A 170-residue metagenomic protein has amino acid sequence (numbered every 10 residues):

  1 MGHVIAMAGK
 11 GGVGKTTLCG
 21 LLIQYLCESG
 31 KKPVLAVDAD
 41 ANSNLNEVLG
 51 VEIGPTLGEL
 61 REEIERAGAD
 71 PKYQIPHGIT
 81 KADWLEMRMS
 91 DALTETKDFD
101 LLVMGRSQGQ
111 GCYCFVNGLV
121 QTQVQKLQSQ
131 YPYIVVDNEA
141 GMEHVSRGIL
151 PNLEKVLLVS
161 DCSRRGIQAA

Functional and structural regions predicted by a protein language model:
M1, G30-K31, E95-K97, Q128-Y131 (+1 more regions): Short loop/turn elements that form and flank the Walker-type P-loop nucleotide-binding site in RecA-like NTPase cores
H3-A41: Walker A/P-loop phosphate-binding motif and the immediately C-terminal alpha-helix
I5, L35-V37, D100-L102, K155-L157: Hydrophobic/aromatic beta-strand patches that form the interior of the parallel beta-sheet core in alpha/beta enzyme
K10, A39-D40, M104-R106, N138-E139: Fold-independent oxyanion-binding glycine-rich loops and adjacent beta-strand/coil segments at enzyme active sites
L21, Y25, V48, G148: Active-site signature of alpha/beta-hydrolase-fold catalytic machinery across serine- and Asp/Cys-nucleophile hydrolases
C27-K97: N-terminal phosphate/diphosphate-binding loop that engages ATP/GTP or pyrophosphate donors across diverse enzyme folds
K81-E95, D100-V136: Cytosolic-facing regulatory segments adjacent to core modules
F115-A170: Conserved catalytic-core segment of NTP-binding enzymes
